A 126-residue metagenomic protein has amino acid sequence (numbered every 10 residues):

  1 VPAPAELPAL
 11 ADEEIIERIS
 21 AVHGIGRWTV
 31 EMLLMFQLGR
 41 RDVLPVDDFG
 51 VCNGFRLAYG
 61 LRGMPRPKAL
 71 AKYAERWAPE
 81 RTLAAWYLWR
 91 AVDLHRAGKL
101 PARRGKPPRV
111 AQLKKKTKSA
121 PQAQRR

Functional and structural regions predicted by a protein language model:
V1-R126: Catalytic cores of DNA base-excision repair glycosylases
